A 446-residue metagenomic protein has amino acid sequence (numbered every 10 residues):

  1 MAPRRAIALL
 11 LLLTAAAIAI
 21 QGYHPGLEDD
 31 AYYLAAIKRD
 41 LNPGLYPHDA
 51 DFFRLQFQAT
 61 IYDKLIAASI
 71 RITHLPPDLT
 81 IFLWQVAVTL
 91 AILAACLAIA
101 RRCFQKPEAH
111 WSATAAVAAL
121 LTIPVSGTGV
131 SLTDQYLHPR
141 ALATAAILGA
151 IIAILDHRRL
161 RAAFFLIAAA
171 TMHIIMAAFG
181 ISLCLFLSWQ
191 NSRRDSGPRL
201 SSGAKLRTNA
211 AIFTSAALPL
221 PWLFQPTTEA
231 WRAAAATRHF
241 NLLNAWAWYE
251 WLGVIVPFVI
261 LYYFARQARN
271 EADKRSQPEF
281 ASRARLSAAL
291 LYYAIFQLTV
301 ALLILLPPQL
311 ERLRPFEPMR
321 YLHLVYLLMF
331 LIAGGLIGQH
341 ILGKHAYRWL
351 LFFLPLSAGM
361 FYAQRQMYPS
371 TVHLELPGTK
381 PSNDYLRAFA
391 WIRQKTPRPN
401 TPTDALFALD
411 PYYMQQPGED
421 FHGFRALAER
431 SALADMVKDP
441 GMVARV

Functional and structural regions predicted by a protein language model:
M1-A16: Start-transfer (signal-anchor) and selected internal transmembrane alpha helices of multi-pass inner/ER membrane
I18-D30, L41-H48, F53-A59, I174-G180 (+4 more regions): Transmembrane catalytic cores of multi-pass membrane glycosyltransferases and polysaccharide-assembly enzymes
E28, E108-G149, E317-L328: Membrane-interface micro-motifs in multi-pass membrane enzymes
A35-K38, F53-P77, A169: Short hydrophobic/aromatic helix or loop-helix immediately within or flanking a transmembrane segment in polytopic
L83-P107: Transmembrane-helix motifs of polytopic, lipid-linked glycan transferases
L142-R161, S188, R193-G197, S276: Membrane-interface transmembrane helices that cradle and orient dolichyl/undecaprenyl
I151-A153, L160-L185, I212-S215: Membrane-interface alpha helices of multi-pass inner-membrane proteins
F353-D435: Extracytoplasmic
